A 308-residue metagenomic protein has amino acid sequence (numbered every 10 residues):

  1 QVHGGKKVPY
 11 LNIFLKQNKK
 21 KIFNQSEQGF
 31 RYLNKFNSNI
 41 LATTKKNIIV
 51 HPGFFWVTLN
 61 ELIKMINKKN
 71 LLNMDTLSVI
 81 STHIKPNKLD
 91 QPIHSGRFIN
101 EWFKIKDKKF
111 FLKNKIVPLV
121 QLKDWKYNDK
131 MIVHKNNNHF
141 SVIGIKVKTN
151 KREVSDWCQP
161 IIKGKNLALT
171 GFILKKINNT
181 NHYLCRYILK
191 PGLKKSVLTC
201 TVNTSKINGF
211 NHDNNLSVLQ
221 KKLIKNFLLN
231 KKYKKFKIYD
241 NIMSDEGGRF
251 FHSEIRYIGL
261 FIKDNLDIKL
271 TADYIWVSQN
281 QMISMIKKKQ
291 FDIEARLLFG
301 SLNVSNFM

Functional and structural regions predicted by a protein language model:
Q1, S141-N211: Aromatic- and glycine-enriched beta-alpha-beta binding-site module
V2-K113, P191, V202-M308: Mixed-charge (acidic/basic) macromolecular-recognition segments
K21-N24, L122-K123, K151-S155, N166-A168 (+1 more regions): Short amphipathic alpha-helical surface micro-motifs
L33-K35, V133-K135, K165, N178 (+1 more regions): A generic structural signal for short, non-catalytic loop/turn and secondary-structure boundary residues
L89-Q159: An N-terminus-focused feature that recognizes amino-terminal "leader" regions
N114-V117, N137, L167, T180 (+1 more regions): Sequence-level motif detector for i,i+2 pairs with an aromatic at +2
